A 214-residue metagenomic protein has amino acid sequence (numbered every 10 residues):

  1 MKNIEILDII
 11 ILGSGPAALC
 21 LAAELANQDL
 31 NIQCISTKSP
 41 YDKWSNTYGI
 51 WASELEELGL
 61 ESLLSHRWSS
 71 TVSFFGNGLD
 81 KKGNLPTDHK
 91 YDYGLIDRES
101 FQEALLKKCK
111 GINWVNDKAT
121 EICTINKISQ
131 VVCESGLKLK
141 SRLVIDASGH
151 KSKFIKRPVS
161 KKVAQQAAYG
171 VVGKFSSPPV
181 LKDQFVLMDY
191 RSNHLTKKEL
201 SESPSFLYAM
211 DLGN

Functional and structural regions predicted by a protein language model:
K2-A17: Beta1/beta-strand and adjacent pyrophosphate-binding region of the FAD-binding site in flavoprotein oxidoreductases
I4-L7, D80-L85, K138-L139: Generic detection of short hydrophobic beta-strand segments and adjacent strand-loop junctions
L12, I35, V115-K118: A secondary-structure boundary/capping signal
A17, P40, K151: Conserved Rossmann-like nucleotide-cofactor binding loop
A18, H66, D97-Q102, S148 (+2 more regions): A structural signal for well-ordered alpha-helical scaffolds and beta->alpha junctions
C20, E24-G78: N-terminal FAD cofactor-binding segment of flavoenzymes
E24, Q28, K108-N214: Predominantly flavin-linked oxidoreductase catalytic cores and closely associated redox partners
A52-K118, I122-I125: A conserved beta-strand/loop capping segment in the N-terminal third of enzymes that catalyze redox or closely related
